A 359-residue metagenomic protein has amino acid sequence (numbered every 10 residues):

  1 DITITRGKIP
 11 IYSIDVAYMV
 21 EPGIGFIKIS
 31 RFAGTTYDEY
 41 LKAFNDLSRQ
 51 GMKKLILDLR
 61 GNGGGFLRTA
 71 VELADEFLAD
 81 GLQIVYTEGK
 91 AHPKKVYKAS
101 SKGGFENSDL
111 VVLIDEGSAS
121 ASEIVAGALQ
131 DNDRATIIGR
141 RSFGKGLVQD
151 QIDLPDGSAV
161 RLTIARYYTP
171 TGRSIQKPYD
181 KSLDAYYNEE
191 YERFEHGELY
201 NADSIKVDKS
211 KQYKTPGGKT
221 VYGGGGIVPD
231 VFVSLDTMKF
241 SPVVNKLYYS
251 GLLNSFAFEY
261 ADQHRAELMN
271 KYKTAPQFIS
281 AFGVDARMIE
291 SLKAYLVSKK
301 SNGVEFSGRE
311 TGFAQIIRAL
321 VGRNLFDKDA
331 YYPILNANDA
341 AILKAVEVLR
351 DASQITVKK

Functional and structural regions predicted by a protein language model:
D1-G157: Cleft-lining beta-strand/loop regions that shape enzyme active-site pockets
I4-T5, K90, A165, D180 (+1 more regions): Residue-level structural signal for beta-strand termini and adjacent loop
I11-S13, T35-D38, P170-T171, V221-G223 (+1 more regions): Short, solvent-exposed loop/turn elements at domain surfaces
I27, R161-L162, Y222: Generic recognition of long tandem-repeat/solenoid scaffolds
A121, D133-R134, R140, G144-K211: Polar, glycine-rich mid-to-C-terminal structural blocks that act as macromolecule-binding/assembly scaffolds
S174-I175, Y179-K359: Conserved functional hotspot residues or short segments at active or partner-binding sites across diverse domains
